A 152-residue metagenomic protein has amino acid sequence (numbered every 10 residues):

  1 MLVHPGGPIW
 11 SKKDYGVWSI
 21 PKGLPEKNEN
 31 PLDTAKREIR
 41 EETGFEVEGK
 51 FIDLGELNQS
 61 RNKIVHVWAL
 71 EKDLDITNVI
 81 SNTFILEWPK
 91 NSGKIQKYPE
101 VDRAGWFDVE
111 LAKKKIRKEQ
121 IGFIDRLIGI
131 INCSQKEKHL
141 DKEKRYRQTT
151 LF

Functional and structural regions predicted by a protein language model:
M1-I20, W68: N-terminal strand-loop-strand
P5-G7, E71-D75, V109-L111: Short loop segments at secondary-structure junctions
I20-L54, W68, D108: The catalytic Nudix box helix
P25, V47, L74, V79 (+1 more regions): Hydrophobic pocket-lining residues within nucleotide cofactor-binding pockets
E56-G93, G105, L127-S134: Active-site-adjacent beta-strand/loop module that shapes the phosphate/pyrophosphate-binding cleft
K94-K113: Alpha-helix-centered segments that form part of catalytic cores
E110-F152: Charged phosphate-binding loop/patch that engages nucleotide di/tri-phosphates or the phosphate backbone of nucleic
